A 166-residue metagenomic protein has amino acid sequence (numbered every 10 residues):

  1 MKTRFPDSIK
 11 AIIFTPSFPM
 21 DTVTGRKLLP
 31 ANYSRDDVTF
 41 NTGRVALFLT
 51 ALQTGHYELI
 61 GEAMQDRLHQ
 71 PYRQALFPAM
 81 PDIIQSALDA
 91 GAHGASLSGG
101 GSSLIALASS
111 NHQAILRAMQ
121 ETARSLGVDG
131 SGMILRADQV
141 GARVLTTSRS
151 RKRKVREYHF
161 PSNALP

Functional and structural regions predicted by a protein language model:
T3-Q85, D89-G91: Acyltransferase
L52-P166: Glycine-rich, charge-dense phosphate/pyrophosphate-binding loop(s) and the adjacent flexible "lid"/catalytic subdomain
